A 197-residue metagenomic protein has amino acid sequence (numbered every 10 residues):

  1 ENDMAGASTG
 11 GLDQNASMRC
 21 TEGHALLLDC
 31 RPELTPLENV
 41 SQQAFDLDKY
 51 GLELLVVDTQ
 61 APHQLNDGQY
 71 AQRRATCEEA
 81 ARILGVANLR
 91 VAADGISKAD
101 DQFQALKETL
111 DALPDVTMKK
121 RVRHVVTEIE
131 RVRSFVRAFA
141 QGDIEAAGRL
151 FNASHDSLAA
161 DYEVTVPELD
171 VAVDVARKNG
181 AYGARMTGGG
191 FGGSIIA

Functional and structural regions predicted by a protein language model:
E1-S8, Q14: Glycine-rich, mobile lid/loop segments that gate access to catalytic sites or pores
M18, E22-G183, A197: C-terminal nucleotide
G193-I195: Structural motif
